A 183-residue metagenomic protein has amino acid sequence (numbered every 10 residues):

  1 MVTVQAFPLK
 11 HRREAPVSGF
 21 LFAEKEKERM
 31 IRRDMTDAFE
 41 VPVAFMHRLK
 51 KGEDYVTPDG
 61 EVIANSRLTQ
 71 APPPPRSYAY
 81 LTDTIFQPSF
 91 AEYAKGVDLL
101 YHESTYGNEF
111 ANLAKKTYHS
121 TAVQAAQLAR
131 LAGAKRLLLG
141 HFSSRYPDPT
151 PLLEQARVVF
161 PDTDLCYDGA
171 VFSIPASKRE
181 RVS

Functional and structural regions predicted by a protein language model:
M1-Y80, T84-E92, L99: Active-site-proximal loop/helix segment associated with metal-binding centers of metalloenzymes
F86-S183: Binuclear metal-ion centers of metallo-dependent hydrolases, dominated by the metallo-beta-lactamase
